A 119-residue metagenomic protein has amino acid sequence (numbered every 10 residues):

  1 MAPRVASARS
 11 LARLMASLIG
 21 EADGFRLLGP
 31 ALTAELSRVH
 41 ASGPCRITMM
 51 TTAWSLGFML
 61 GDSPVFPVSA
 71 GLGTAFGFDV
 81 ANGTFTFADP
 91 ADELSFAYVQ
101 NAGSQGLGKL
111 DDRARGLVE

Functional and structural regions predicted by a protein language model:
M1-E119: Catalytic loop of the DD-peptidase/beta-lactamase superfamily, centered on the K-T-G motif and neighboring
